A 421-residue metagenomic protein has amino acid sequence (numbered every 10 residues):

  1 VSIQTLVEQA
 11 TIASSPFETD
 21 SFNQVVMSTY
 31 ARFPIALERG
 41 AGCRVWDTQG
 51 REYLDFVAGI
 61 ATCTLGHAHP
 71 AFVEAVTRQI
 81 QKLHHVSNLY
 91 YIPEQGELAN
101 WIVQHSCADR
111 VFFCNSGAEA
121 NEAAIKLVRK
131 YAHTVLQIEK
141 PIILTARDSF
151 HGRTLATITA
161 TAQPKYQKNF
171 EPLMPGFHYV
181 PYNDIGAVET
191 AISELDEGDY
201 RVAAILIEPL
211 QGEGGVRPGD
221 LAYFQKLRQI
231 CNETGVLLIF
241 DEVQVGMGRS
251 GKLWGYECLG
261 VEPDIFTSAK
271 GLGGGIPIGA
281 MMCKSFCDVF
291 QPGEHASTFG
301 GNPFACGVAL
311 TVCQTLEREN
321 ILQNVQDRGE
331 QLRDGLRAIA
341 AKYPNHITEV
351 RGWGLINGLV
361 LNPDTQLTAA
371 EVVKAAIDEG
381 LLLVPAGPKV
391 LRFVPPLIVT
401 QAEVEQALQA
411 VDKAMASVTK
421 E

Functional and structural regions predicted by a protein language model:
S2-E421: Conserved N-terminal phosphate-binding loop of PLP-dependent enzymes in the Aspartate aminotransferase
